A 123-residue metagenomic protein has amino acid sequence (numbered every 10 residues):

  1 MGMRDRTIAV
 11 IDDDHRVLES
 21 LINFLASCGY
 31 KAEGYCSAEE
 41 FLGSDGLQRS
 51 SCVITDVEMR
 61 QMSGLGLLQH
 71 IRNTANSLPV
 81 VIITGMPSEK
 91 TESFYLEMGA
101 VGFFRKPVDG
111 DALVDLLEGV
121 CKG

Functional and structural regions predicted by a protein language model:
H15-E33: Two-component/phosphorelay signaling modules centered on CheY-like receiver
G34-C52: Acidic, metal-coordinating helix/loop segments flanking the phosphotransfer/catalytic sites of two-component signaling
C36-S37, S63-G66: Acidic catalytic/metal-coordinating carboxylates
T55-D56: Active-site T/S-Asp motif of two-component receiver
M59: Receiver (REC) domain active-site loop signature in two-component systems and cognate sites in sensor histidine kinases
G66, P87-G102, D115: Alpha4 helix (beta4-alpha4-beta5 surface) of REC/receiver domains from two-component response regulators
K106: A Lys-centered signature of the CheY-like receiver
